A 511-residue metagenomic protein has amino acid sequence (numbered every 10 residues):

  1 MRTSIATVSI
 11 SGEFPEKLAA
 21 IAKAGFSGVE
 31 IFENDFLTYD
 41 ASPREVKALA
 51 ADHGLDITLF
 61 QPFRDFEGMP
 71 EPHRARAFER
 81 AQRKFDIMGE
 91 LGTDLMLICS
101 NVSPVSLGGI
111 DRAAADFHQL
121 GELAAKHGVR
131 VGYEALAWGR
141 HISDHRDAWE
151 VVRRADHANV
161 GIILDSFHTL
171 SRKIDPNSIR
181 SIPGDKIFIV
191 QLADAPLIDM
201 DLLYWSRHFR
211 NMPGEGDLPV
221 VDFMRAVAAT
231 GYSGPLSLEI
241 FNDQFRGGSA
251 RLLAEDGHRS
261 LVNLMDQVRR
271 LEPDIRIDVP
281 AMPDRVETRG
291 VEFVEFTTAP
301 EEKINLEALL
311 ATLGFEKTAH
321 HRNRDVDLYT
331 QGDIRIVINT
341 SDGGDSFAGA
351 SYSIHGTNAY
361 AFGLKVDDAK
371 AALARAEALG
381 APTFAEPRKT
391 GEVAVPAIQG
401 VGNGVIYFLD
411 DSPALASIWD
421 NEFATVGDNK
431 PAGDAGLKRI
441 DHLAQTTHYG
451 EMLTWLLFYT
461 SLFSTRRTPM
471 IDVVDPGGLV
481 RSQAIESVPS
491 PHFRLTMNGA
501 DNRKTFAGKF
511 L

Functional and structural regions predicted by a protein language model:
V8-P15, F32-P43, D65-A75, S103-G108 (+4 more regions): Acidic-and-aromatic substrate-binding clefts and catalytic sites of carbohydrate-active enzymes
I10-I21, E45, H73-D86, R172-R180 (+2 more regions): Short, acidic/polar
P15-N34, K84, L91-G92, L309-E316: Catalytic domains of carbohydrate-active enzymes, especially glycoside hydrolases
E16, D52, E67-I162, S171 (+3 more regions): Active-site acidic/histidine proton-transfer and metal-coordination neighborhood in alpha/beta enzyme cores
L18-K23, Y39-L59, Q82-G92, H118-K126 (+3 more regions): Acidic (Asp/Glu)-rich catalytic clusters
G28-V29, Q119-D217: Acidic/histidine-rich catalytic cores of soluble enzymes
M212, R289-P300, A348-L373, P396-I398 (+2 more regions): Vicinal oxygen chelate
L271-I275, P280-R285, L328-S341, K370-T447 (+3 more regions): Vicinal oxygen chelate
